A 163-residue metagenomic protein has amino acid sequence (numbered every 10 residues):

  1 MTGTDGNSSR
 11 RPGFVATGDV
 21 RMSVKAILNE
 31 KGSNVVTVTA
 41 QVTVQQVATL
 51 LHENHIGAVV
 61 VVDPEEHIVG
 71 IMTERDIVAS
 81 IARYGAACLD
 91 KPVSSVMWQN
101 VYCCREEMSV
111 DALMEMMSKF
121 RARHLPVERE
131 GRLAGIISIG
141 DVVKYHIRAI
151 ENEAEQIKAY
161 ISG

Functional and structural regions predicted by a protein language model:
M1-G163: Tandem CBS (Cystathionine beta-synthase) repeat/Bateman regulatory domains
